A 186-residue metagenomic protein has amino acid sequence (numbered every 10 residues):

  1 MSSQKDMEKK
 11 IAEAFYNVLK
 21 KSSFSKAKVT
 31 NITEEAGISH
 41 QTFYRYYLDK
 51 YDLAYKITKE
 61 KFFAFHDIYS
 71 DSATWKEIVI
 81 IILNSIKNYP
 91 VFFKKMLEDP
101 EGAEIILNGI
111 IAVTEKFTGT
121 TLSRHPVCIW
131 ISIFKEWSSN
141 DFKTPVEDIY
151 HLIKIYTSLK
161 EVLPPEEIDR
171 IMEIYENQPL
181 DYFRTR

Functional and structural regions predicted by a protein language model:
M1: Short Lys/Arg-rich basic patches
K5-Y16, K20, S25-V29, E34-G37 (+4 more regions): An amphipathic alpha-helix adjacent to DNA-recognition modules
K10, I78, H125, I129: Charged catalytic carboxylate motif
Y16-K20, H66, K87, E115 (+2 more regions): Short amphipathic alpha-helical interface segments enriched in basic and hydrophobic/aromatic residues, used as
Y69, F93-M96, W137, D141: Secondary-structure edge/capping motif, primarily at the C-terminal ends of alpha-helices and the immediately following
S72-N108, T120, V162: Helical hydrophobic small-molecule/effector-binding pocket
E98-F134, E147, K154-E161: Amphipathic alpha-helical packing segments from all-alpha helical-bundle domains
S139-R186: C-terminal peripheral helix-coil segments that are non-catalytic and often amphipathic
